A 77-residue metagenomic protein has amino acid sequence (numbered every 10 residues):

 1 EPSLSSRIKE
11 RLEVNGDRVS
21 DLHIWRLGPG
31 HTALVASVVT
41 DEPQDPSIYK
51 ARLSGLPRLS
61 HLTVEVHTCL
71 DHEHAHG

Functional and structural regions predicted by a protein language model:
E1-G77: Peripheral (non-transmembrane) domains and long loops of multi-pass membrane proteins
